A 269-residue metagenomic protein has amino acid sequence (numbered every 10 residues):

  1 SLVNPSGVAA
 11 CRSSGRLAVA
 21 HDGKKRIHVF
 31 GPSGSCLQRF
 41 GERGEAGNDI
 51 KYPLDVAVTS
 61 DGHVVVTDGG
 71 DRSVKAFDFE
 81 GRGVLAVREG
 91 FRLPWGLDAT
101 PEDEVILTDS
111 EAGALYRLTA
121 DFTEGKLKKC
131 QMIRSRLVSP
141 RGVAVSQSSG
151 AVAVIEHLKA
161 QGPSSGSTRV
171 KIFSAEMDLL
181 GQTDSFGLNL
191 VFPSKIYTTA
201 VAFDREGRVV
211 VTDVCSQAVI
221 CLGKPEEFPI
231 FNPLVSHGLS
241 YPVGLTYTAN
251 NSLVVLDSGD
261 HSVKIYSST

Functional and structural regions predicted by a protein language model:
S1-T269: Eukaryotic scaffold repeat domains enriched in small/polar residues
